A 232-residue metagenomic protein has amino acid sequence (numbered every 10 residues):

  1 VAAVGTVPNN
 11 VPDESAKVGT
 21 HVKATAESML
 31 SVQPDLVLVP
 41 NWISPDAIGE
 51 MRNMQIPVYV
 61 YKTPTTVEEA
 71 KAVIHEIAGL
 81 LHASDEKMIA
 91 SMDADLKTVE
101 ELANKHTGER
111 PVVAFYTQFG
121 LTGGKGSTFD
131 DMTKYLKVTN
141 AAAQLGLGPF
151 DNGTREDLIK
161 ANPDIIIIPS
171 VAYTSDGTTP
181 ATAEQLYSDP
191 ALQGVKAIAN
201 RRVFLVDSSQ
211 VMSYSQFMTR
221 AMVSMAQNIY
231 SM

Functional and structural regions predicted by a protein language model:
V1-V32, L36-W42, A141, D189: A short, structured surface patch at a secondary-structure boundary
V4-V7, T128-F150: His/Asp/Glu-enriched short active-site or ligand-binding loop at hydrolase and phosphoryl-transfer sites
V7-P12, I43-E76: Flexible loop/hinge segments that line or gate small-molecule binding clefts
T25-V39, I56, T154-P169: Proline-aspartate-enriched helix->loop->beta-strand connector
N41-W42, T63, Q118, L145 (+3 more regions): Short secondary-structure boundary segments
M54-I56, L136, A199: Short, structured coil segments at secondary-structure junctions
E69-L81, D85, S170-M232: Structured C-terminal subdomain patch of bacterial secreted/periplasmic proteins
S84-K137, V211: Basic- and aromatic-lined ligand-binding clefts that recognize polyanionic substrates
